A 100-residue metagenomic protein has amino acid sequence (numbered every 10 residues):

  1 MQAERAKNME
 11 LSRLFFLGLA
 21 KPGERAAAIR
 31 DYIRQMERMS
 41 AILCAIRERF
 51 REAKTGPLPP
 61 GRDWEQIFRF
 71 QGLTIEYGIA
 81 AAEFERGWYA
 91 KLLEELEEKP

Functional and structural regions predicted by a protein language model:
M1-R47: Amphipathic alpha-helical dimerization/coiled-coil segments that flank or bridge DNA-binding/regulatory modules
Q2-R5, R69, L73: Residues at secondary-structure transition points
E10, F16-L17, R69, Y77 (+2 more regions): Broad hydrophobic/π-residue packing in well-ordered secondary structure
A26, I33, E37-S40, R47 (+5 more regions): Heptad-repeat amphipathic alpha-helical coiled-coil interaction surface used for oligomerization/assembly
R47-G72: Acidic interhelical loop/turn segments
